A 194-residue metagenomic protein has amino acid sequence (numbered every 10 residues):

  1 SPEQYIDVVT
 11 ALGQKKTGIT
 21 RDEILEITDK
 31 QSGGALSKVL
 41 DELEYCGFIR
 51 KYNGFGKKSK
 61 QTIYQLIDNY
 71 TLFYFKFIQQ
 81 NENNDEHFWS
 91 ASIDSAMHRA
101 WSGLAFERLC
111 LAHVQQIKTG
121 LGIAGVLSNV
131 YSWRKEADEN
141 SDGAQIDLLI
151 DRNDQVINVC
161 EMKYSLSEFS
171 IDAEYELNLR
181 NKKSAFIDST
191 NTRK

Functional and structural regions predicted by a protein language model:
S1-K76: Interdomain hinge/linker elements that couple catalytic modules in large macromolecular machines
F55, T62-K194: A cross-kingdom feature that marks ATP-driven nucleic-acid transaction machinery
